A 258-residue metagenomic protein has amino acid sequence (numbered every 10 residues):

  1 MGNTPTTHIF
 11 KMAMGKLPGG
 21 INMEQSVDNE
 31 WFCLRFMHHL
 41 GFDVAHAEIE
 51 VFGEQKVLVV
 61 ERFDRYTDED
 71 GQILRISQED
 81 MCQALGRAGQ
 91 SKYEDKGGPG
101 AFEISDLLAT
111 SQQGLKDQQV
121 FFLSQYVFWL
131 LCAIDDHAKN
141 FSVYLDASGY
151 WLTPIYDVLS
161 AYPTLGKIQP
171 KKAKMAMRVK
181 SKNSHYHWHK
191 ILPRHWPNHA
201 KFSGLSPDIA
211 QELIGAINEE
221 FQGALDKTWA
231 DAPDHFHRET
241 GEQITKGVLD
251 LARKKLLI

Functional and structural regions predicted by a protein language model:
M1-A138, S142-I258: Anionic ligand-binding catalytic core segments
